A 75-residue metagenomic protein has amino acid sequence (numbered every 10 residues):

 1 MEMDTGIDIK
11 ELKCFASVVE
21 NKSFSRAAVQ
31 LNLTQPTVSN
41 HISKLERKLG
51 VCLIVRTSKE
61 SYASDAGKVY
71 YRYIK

Functional and structural regions predicted by a protein language model:
E11-V18, Y70: Short alpha-helical "packing" element that flanks the helix-turn-helix/winged-helix DNA-binding module
A16-N32: Short helix-boundary/capping micro-motifs
S25, N40-H41, S58: Base-recognition residues in the alpha-helical recognition helix of bacterial helix-turn-helix
V29-Q30, R47, K68: Alpha-helical residues within the helix-turn-helix
T34, H41-K44: Residues within the DNA-recognition helix of helix-turn-helix
E46-D65: A short LG(V/I)-centered, amphipathic sequence patch enriched for acidic residue(s) preceding the LG motif
A66-Y73: Short, solvent-exposed amphipathic helices
